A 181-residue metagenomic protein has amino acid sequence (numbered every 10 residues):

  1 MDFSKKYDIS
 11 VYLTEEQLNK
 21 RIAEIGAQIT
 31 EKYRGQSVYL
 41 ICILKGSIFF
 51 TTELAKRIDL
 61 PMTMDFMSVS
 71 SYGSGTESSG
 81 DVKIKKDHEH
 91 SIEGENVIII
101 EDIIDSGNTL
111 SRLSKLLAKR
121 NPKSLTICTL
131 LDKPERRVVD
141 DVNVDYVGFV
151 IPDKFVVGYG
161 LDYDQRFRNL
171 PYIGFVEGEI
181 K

Functional and structural regions predicted by a protein language model:
M1-K181: PRPP-associated nucleotide enzymes
